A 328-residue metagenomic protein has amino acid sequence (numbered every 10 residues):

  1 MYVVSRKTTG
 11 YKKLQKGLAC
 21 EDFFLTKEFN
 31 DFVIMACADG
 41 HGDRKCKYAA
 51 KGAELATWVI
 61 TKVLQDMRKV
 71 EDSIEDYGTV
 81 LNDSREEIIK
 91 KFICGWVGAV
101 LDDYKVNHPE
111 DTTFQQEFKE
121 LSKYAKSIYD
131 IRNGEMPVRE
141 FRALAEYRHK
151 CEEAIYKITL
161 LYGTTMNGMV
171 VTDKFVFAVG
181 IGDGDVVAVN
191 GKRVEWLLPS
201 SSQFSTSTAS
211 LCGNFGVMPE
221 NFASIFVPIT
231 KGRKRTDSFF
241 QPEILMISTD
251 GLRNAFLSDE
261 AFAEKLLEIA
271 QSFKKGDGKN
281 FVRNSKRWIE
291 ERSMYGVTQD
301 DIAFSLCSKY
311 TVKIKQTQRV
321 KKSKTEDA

Functional and structural regions predicted by a protein language model:
M1-Q65, G184, F215-T230, T236 (+1 more regions): N-terminal entry segment of metal-dependent catalytic domains or homologous docking segments
L18-E28, V33, A154-F177, S201-L257: Acidic loop->beta-strand submotif enriched in PP2C/PPM serine/threonine phosphatases
E28-D31, V171-K174, G182, V189-R193 (+1 more regions): Short acidic-glycine loop/turn motifs at beta-strand connectors
K45-C46, A188-N190, A255-L257, K315: Short helix/loop capping segments that flank catalytic or ligand/cofactor-binding pockets
A49-E54, R193-V194, E260-E264: Short Gly/aromatic-enriched secondary-structure transition segments
W58-F118, E260, E264-E291: Helix-loop-helix
I74-V187, E220-F239, Q299: Catalytic core of PPM/PP2C metal-dependent serine/threonine phosphatase domains
T208-A328: C-terminal catalytic subdomain
